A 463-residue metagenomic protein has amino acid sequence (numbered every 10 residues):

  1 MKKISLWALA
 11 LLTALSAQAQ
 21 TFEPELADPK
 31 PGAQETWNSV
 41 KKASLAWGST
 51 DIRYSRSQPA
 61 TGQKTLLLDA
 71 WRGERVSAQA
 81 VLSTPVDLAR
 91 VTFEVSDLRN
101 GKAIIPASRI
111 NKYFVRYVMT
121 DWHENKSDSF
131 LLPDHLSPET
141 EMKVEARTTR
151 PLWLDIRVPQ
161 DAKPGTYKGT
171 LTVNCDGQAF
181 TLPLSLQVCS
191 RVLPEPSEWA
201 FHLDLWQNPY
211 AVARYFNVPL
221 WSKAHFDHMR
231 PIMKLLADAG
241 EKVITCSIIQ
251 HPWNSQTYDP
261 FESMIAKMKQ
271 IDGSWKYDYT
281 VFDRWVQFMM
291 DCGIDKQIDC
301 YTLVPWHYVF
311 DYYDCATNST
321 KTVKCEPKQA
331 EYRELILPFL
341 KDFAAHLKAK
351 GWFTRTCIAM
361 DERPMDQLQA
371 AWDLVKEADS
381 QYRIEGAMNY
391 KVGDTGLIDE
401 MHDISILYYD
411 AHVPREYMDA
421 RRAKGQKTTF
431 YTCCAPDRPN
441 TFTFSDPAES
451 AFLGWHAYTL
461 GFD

Functional and structural regions predicted by a protein language model:
M1-I4: Positively charged n-region of N-terminal signal peptides that target proteins for export
W7-S16: Bacterial N-terminal signal peptides
A17-N254, F353: Mature N-terminal, pre-catalytic/accessory segment of carbohydrate-active enzymes
R72, D227-H228, Y277-V281, D366-Q367 (+2 more regions): Short, glycine/acidic-rich beta->alpha junctions
R157, K168-C175, F180-Q381, N389-I398: Aromatic-lined carbohydrate-binding surfaces of glycoside hydrolases
E385-A411: Aromatic- and acid-rich polysaccharide-binding/catalytic face of secreted or lumenal carbohydrate-active enzymes
I406-D463: Catalytic-core region of carbohydrate-active enzymes that cleave or remodel glycosidic bonds
